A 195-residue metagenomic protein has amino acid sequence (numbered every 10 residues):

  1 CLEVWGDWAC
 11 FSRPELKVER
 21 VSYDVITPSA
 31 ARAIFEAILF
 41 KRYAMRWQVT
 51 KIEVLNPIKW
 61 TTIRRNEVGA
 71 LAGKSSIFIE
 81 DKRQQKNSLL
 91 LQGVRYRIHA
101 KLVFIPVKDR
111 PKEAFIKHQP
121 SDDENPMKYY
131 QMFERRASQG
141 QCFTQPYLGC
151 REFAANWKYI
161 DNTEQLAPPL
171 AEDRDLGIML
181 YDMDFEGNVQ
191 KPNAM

Functional and structural regions predicted by a protein language model:
C1-V18: N-terminal, Lys/Arg- and Ser/Thr-rich interaction peptides
V4-W8, N56, I98-P106: Beta-strand elements of well-folded, non-transmembrane domains
W5-W8, W47, W60, W157: A residue-identity detector for tryptophan
W8-S12, S29, S75-I79: Residue-level signal for well-ordered alpha-helical segments
F11, T61, I105-D109: Intrinsically disordered, low-complexity acidic/polar segments
L16, V21-N66: Glycine/small-residue-rich interface belts in oligomeric ring/scaffold proteins and their assembly partners
E67-G69, G73-M195: Internal, well-folded beta-alpha domain core
